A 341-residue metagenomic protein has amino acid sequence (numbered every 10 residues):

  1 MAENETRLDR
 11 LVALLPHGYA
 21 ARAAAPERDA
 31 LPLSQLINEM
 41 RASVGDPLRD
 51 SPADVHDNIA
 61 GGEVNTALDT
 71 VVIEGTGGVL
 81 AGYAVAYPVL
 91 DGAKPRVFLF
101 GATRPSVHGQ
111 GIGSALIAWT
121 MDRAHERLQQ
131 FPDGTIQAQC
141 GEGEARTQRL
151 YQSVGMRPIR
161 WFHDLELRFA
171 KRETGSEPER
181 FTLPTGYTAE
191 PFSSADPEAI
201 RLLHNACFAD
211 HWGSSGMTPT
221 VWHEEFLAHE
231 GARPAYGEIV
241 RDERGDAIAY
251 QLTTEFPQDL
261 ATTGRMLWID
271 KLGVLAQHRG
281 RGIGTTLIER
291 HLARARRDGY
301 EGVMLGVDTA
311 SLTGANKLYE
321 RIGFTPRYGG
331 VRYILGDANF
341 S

Functional and structural regions predicted by a protein language model:
M1-A13, P88-R96, F100-P184, V331-G336: Acyl-donor-binding surface of acyltransferase catalytic domains
A2, Q152-T174, E289-A293, D298-S341: Active-site/acyl-donor-binding loops of N-acyltransferases
A2-D57, P178-M217: Short amphipathic alpha-helix that is part of the acyltransferase structural core
R22-A23, E27, I37-R127, Q137-C140 (+3 more regions): Conserved donor-binding loop and adjoining core beta-sheet/short helix segment in diverse acyl/aminoacyl transferases
A24, P47-P52, H56-D57, D69-V71 (+9 more regions): Catalytic cores of nucleotide-enabled group-transfer and carboxylate-activating enzymes in metabolic and assembly-line
G109-H125, K271-V274, G280-R297, G302 (+1 more regions): Conserved acetyl-CoA-binding loop-helix of GNAT-fold acetyltransferases
I200, H211-G213, P234, A247-Q251 (+5 more regions): Extended hydrophobic-aromatic, low-complexity segments
C207-P257, I269-L272, T285: Phosphate-binding active sites in nucleotide-utilizing proteins
